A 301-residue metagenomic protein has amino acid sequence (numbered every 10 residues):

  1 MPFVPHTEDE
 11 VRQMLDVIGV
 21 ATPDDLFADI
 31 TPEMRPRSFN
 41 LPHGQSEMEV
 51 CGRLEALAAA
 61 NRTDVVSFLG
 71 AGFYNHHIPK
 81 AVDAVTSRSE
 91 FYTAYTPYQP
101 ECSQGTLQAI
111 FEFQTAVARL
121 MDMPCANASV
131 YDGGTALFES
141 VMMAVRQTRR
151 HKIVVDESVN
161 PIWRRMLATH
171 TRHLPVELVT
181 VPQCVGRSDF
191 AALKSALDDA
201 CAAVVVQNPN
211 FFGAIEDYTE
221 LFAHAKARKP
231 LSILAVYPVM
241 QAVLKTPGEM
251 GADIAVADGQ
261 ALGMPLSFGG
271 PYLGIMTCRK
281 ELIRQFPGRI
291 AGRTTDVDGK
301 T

Functional and structural regions predicted by a protein language model:
M1-S38: Compact, charge-rich alpha-helical regulatory domains located at protein termini
P2, M14, T135-G299: Conserved PLP-enzyme active-site core in the AAT-like
T7, D24, A28, H43-M48 (+1 more regions): Molybdopterin (Moco) oxidoreductase catalytic core of the xanthine/aldehyde oxidoreductase family
E8, D29-R37, R62, T148-R149 (+2 more regions): Short acidic (Asp/Glu) and glycine-rich catalytic loops that position anionic groups and cofactors
P36-E112: N-terminal entrance/gating region of PLP-dependent enzymes' catalytic architecture
D64-V65, N127-A128, L178-V181: Flexible, glycine/charged-enriched surface loops at secondary-structure junctions
Y98-S103, R119-F138: Short loop-beta-helix segment that forms the pyridoxal 5′-phosphate
G105-L107, F111-Q114, A118-C125, W163: Conserved internal helical-beta-strand scaffold that buttresses enzyme catalytic cores
